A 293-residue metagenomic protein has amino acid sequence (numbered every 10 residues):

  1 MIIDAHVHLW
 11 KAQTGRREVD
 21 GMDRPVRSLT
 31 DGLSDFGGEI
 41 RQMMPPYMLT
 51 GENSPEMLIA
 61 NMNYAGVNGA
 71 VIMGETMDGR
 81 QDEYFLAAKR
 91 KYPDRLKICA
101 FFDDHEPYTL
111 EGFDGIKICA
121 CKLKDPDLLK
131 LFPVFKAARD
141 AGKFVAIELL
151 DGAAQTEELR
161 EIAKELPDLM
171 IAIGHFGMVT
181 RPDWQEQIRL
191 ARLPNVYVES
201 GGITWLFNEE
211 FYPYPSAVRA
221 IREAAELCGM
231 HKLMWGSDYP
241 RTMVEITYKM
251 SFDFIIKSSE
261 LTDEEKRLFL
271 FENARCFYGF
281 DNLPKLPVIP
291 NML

Functional and structural regions predicted by a protein language model:
M1-A5, A12-A60, Y64, G69 (+3 more regions): Mid-to-C-terminal alpha-helical segments outside catalytic/metal-binding sites
I3-V7, A70-I72, I98-A100, D114-I118 (+4 more regions): Hydrophobic faces of well-ordered beta-strands that scaffold small-molecule active sites in alpha/beta enzyme cores
H6, M62, F85, A138 (+4 more regions): Conserved, mostly hydrophobic/aromatic
H8-W10, E75-T76, F101-H105, C119-C121 (+4 more regions): Active-site beta-loop-alpha junctions enriched in small/polar residues
E39-M48, I72-M73, G115-D125: Glycine-rich phosphate-binding "P-loop"
P46-E106: A metal-dependent hydrolase metal-coordination microenvironment
L58-I59, D82-K89, E106-L110, F135 (+3 more regions): Generic structural signal for well-ordered alpha-helices, preferentially at hydrophobic/aromatic core positions
L123-M234, C276, N282-L293: Catalytic pocket-lining loop regions of alpha/beta-barrel enzymes, especially the amidohydrolase/enolase/GH5 lineages
